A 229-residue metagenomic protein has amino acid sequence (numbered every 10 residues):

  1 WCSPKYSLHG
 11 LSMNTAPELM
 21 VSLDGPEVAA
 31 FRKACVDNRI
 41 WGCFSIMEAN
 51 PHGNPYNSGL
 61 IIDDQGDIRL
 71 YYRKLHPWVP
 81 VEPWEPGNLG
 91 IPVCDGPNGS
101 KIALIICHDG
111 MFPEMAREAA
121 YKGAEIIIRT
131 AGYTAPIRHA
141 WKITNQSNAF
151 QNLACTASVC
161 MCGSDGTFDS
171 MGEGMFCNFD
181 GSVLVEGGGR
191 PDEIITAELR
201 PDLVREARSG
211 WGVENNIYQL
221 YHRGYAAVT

Functional and structural regions predicted by a protein language model:
W1-L19: Short, conserved active-site loops that position catalytic residues or coordinate cofactors/metal ions across diverse
S7-G10, N50, L203: Feature marks short, surface-exposed loop/turn motifs that line or immediately flank catalytic pockets and channel
H9, A16, L60, Y71-W78 (+2 more regions): Short beta->alpha transition motifs characteristic of CBS
V21, K33, N50-E125, A131-I143 (+3 more regions): Active-site catalytic loop in hydrolytic enzyme cores
L23-C43, K101, M111-I194: CN hydrolase (nitrilase-like) catalytic-core segments centered on the catalytic cysteine and neighboring Lys/Glu
I46-M47: Recurrent small/Gly-Pro-centered beta-turn motifs in extracellular repeat architectures
V93, M161-T229: C-terminal beta-strand edge segments of enzyme domains
